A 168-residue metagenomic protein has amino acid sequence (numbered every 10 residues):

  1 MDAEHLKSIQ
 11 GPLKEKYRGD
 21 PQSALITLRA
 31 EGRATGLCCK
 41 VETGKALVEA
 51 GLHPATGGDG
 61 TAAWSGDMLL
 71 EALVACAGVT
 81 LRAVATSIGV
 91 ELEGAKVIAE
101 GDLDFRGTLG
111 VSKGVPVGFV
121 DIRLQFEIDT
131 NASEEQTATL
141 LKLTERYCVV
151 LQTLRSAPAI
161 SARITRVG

Functional and structural regions predicted by a protein language model:
M1-E71, A83-G168: Extended beta-strand/beta-hairpin segments
A72-A77: Alpha-helical metal-binding/catalytic segments enriched in His/Glu/Asp
